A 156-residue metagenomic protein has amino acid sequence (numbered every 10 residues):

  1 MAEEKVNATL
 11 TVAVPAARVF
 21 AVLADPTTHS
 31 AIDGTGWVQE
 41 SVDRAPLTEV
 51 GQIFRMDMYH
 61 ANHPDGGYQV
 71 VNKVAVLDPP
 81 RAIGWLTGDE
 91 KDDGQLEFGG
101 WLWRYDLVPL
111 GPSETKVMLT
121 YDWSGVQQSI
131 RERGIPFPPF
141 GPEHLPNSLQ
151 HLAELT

Functional and structural regions predicted by a protein language model:
M1-A45, E49: Hydrophobic ligand-binding cavity/cleft-lining segments
E3-T11, I53, Q69, A82 (+2 more regions): Intrinsic-disorder/low-complexity, polar/charged segments enriched in Ser/Thr/Lys/Arg/Asp/Glu/Gln
V12-V14, N62, K91, W123-Q127: Beta-strand elements of well-folded, non-transmembrane domains
A16, G67, G100, P138 (+1 more regions): A structural signal for well-ordered alpha-helical scaffolds and beta->alpha junctions
R18-L23, H29, F54-M56, V74 (+4 more regions): Hydrophobic pocket/interface hotspot
G34, G88, T120: Surface loops and adjacent helix of pleckstrin homology
A61-E114: Hydrophobic-ligand binding "helix-grip"
D122-T156: A conserved amphipathic terminal alpha-helix motif
